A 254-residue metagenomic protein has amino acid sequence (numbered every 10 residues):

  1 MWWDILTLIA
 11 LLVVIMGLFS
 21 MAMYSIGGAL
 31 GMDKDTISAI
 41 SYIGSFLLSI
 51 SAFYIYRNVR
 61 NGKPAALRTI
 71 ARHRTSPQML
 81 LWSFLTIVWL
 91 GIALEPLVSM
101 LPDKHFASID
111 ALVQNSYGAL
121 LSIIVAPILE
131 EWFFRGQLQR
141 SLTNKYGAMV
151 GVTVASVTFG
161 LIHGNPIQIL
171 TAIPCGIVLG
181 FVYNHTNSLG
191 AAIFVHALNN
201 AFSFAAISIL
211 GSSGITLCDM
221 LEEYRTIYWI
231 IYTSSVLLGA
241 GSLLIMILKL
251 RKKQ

Functional and structural regions predicted by a protein language model:
M1-T69, S76, A201-Q254: N-terminal, membrane-interfacial amphipathic/helix-forming hydrophobic leader that caps and precedes the first
T7, L11, W82-T86, L121-S122 (+1 more regions): Alpha-helical transmembrane segments of MFS and MFS-like solute carriers/permeases
L11, I15, T86, G147-V150 (+1 more regions): Alpha-helical transmembrane segments of multi-pass membrane transport proteins
I15-G27, L48, A52-Y56, W89-L101 (+6 more regions): Alpha-helical membrane-inserting segments
I26-A39, G62-W132, Q139-R140, N144: Juxtamembrane helix-loop-helix connectors linking adjacent transmembrane helices in multi-pass membrane enzymes
S116-Q254: Transmembrane helix-loop-helix hairpins at the membrane interface of multi-pass integral membrane proteins
